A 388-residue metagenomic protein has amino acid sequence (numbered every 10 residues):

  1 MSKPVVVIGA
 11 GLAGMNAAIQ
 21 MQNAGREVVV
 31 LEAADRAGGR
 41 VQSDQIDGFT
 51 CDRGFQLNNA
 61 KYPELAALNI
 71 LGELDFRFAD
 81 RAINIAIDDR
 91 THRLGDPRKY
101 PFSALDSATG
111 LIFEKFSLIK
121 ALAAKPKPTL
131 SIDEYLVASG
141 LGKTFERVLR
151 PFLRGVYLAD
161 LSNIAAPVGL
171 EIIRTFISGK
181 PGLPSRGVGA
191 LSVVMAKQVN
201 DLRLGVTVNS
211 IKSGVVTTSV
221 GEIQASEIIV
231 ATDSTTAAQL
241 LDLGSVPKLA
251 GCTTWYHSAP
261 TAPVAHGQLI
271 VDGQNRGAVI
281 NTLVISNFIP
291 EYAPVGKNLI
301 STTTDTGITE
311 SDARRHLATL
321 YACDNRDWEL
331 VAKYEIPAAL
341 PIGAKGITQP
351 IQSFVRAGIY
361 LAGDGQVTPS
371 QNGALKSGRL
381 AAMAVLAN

Functional and structural regions predicted by a protein language model:
K3-V30: N-terminal Rossmann-like FAD-binding beta1-loop-alpha1 element of flavoenzymes
A13, R36, T235: Conserved Rossmann-like nucleotide-cofactor binding loop
Q22-I46: Glycine-rich FAD pyrophosphate-binding loop
D44-A67: N-terminal glycine-rich dinucleotide-binding loop that anchors FAD/FMN and/or NAD(P) in oxidoreductases
Y62-N163, I173-S178: Mobile amphipathic helical/loop "lid" adjacent to a hydrophobic cofactor/ligand pocket
L170-S219, I223-Q224: Helical element adjacent to the flavin cofactor pocket in flavoenzyme catalytic cores
N209-L320: Mid-domain catalytic core of redox enzymes that form a hydrophobic substrate pocket/lid adjacent to a catalytic redox
I285, P290-N388: Conserved flavin/dinucleotide-binding core of flavoenzymes
